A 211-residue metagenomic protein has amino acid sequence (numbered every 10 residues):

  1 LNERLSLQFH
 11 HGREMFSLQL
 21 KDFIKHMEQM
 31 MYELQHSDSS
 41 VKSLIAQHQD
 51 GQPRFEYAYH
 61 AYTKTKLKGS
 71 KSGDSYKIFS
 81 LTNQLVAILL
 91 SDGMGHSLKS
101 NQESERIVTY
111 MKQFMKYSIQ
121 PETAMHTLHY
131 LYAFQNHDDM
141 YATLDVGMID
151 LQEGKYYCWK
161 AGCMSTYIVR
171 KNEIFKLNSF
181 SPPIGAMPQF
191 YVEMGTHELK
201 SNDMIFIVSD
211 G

Functional and structural regions predicted by a protein language model:
L1-F55, A87: Signal-transmission coiled-coils
H36, S43-Q49, P53, N101-K171: Catalytic core of PPM/PP2C metal-dependent serine/threonine phosphatase domains
D38-M94, K99, E105-T109, T166 (+1 more regions): N-terminal entry segment of metal-dependent catalytic domains or homologous docking segments
K64-S70, F134-D138, G185-Q189: Short, solvent-exposed secondary-structure boundary motifs
S72-T82, L144, L177-G211: Acidic loop->beta-strand submotif enriched in PP2C/PPM serine/threonine phosphatases
V86-L89, C158, I205-V208: Short hydrophobic-aromatic micro-motifs
D92, C163, I207-G211: DG-centered beta-turn motif at the end of beta-strands
